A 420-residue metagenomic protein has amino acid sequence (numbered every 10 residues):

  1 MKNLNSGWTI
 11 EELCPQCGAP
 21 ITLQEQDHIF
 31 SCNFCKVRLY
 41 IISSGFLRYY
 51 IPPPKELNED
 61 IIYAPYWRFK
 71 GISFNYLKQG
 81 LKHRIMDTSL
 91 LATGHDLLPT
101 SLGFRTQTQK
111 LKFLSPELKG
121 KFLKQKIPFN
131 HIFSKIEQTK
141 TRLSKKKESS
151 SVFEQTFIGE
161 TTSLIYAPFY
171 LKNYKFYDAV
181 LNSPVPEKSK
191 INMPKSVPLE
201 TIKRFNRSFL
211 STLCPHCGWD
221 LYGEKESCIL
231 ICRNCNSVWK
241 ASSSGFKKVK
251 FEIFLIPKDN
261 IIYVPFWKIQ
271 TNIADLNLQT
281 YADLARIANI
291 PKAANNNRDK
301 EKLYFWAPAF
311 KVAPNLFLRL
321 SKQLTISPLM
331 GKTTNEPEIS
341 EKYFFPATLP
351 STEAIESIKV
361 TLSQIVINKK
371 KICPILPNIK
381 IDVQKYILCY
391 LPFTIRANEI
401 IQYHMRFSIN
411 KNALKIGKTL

Functional and structural regions predicted by a protein language model:
K2-Q16, P20-L23, D27-L420: Long C-terminal interaction/binding lobes of large macromolecular proteins
